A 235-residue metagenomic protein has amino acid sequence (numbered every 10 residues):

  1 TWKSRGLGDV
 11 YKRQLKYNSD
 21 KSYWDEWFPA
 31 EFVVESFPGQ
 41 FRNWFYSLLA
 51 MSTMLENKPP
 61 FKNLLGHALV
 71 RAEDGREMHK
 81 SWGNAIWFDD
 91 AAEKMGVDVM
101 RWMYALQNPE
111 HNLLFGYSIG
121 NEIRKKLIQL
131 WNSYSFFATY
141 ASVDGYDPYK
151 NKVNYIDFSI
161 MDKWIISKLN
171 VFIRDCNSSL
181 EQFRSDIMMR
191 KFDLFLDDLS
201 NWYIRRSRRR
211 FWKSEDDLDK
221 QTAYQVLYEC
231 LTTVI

Functional and structural regions predicted by a protein language model:
T1, M54-L55, V226: Short, flexible, glycine/charge-rich loop motifs used to bind or transfer phosphoryl groups or to couple energy/partner
T1-Y11: Single conserved hydrophobic/aromatic residue that forms the stacking wall/gate of nucleotide- or nucleobase-binding
D9, Q14, K58-I235: Long, charged, mostly alpha-helical binding arms that flank functional sites
K12-D25, F45, N57: NTP-handling and nucleic-acid-processing catalytic cores
Y23-Q40: A short glycine/serine-rich beta->alpha loop
E35-W44, Q221, Q225, E229: Short, conserved micro-motifs enriched in small and acidic residues
Q40-N57, I235: Metal-dependent nuclease catalytic cores in nucleic-acid-processing enzymes, especially RNase H-like/related
